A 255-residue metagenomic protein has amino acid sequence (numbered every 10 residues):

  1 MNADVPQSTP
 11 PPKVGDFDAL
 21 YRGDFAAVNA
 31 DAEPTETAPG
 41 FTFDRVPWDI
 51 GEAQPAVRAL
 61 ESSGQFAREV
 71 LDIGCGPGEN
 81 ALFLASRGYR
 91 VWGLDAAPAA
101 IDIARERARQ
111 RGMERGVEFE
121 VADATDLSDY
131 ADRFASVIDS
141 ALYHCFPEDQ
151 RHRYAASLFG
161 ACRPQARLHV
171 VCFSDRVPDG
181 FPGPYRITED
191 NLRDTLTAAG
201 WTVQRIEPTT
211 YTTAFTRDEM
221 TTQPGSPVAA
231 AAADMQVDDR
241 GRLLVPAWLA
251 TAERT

Functional and structural regions predicted by a protein language model:
N2-I73, P77-D129, F146-S157, R167-T255: Class I (Rossmann-like) S-adenosyl-L-methionine-dependent methyltransferase catalytic domain, capturing the SAM-binding
D129-V137: A short acidic, Gly/Pro-enriched loop at the edge of an enzyme's catalytic core that lines a small-molecule cofactor
A141-C145: Short catalytic micro-motifs in class I SAM-dependent methyltransferases
